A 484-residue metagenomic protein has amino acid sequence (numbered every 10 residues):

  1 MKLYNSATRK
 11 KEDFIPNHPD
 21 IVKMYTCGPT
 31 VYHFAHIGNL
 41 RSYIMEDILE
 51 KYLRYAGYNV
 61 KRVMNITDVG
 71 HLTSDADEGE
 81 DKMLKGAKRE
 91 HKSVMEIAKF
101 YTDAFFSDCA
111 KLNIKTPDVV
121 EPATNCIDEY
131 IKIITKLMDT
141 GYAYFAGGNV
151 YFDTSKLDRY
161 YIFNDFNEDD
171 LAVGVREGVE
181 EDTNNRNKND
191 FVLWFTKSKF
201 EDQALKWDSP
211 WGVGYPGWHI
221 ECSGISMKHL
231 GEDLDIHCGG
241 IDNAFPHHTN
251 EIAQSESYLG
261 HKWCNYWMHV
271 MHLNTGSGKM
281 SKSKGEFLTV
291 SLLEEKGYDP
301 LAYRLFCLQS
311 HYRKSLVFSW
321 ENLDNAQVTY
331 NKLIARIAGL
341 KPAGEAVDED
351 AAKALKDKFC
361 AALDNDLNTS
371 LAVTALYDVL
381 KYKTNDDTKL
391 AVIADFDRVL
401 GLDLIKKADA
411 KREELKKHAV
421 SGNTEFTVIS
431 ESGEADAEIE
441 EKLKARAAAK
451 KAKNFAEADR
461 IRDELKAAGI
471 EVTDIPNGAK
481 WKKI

Functional and structural regions predicted by a protein language model:
M1-Y32, D47, S107, I127-K341: Alpha-helical recognition segments enriched in aromatics with Gly/Pro capping that present substrate-recognition
T8, N17-N113, N477-W481: N-terminal, positively charged nucleic-acid-binding surface of large information/translation enzymes
R54, M138, K466: Anion (oxyanion) recognition and catalysis
N59-K61, G141-G147, K383, E471-T473: Short, well-structured beta-strand/strand-turn elements
V63-V69, A98-F105, K115-Y130, G148-L157: Short, glycine/charge-rich beta-strand/loop segments that flank catalytic centers and engage negatively charged groups
A87-S93, V119-T124, G212, G240: The substrate-binding groove and active-site-proximal loops of carbohydrate-active enzymes, especially glycoside
K279-S281, F287-I484: Structural preference for alpha-helix termini/caps and helix-kink/transition segments
